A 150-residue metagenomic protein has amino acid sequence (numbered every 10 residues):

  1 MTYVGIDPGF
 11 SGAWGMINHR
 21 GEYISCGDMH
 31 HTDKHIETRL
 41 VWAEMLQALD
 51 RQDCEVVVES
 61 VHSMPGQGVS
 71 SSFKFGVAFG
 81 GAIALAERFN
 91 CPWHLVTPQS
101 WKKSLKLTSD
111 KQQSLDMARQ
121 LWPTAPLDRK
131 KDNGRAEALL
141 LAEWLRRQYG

Functional and structural regions predicted by a protein language model:
M1-G150: Phosphate- and other anionic-substrate recognition elements at nucleic-acid/protein interfaces
